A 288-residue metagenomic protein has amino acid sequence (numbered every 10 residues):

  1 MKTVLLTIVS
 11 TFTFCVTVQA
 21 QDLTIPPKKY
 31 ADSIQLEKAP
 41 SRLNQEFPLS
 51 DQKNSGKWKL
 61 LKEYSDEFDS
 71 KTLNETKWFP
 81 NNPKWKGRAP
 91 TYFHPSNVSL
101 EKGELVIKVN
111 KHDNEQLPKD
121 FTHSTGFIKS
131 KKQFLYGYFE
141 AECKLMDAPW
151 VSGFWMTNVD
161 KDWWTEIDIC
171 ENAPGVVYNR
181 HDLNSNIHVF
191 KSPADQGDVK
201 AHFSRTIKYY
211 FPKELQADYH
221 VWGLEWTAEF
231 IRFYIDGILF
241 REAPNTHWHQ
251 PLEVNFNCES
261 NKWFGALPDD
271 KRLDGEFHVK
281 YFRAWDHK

Functional and structural regions predicted by a protein language model:
M1-T24: Bacterial Sec-dependent N-terminal signal peptides
D22-K288: GH16 jelly-roll
